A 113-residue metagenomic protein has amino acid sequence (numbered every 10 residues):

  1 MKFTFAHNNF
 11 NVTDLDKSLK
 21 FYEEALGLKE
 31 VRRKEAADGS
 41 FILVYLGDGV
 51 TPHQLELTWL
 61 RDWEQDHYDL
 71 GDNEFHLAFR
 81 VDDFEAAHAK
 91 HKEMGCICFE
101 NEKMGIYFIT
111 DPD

Functional and structural regions predicted by a protein language model:
M1, V31-K34, Y45, E85-D113: Vicinal oxygen chelate
K2, N9-P52, F108: Core segments of cupin and vicinal oxygen chelate
F5-H7, D72-H76: Eukaryotic phosphotyrosine signaling hubs
D14-L15, V81-E85: Helix N-cap motif at beta-to-alpha junctions
S40, N73, K103: Exposed loop/turn and edge beta-strand positions of beta-sandwich/beta-sheet ligand-binding modules
G49-Q54, D62-E64, F84-E85: Short, charged/polar surface micro-motifs in flexible loops or helix N-caps
H53-L55, F75, P112: Change "...and in nucleic-acid phosphodiester-cleaving endonucleases..." to "...and in nucleic-acid processing enzymes
L57, E64-G71: Unchanged
